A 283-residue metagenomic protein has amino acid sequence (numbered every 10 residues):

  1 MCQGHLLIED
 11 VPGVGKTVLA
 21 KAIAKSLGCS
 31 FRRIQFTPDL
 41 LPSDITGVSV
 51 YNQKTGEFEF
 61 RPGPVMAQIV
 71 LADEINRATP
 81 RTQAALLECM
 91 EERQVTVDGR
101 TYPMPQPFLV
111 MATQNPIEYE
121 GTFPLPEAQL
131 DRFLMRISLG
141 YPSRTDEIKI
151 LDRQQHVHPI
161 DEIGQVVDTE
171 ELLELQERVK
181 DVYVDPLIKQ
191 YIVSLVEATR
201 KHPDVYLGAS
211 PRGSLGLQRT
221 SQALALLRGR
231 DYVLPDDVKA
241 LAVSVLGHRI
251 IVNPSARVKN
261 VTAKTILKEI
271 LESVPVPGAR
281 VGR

Functional and structural regions predicted by a protein language model:
M1-Q3, V11-P12, P62-V65, Y102-M104: Phosphate-binding P-loop
M1-T37: Walker A/P-loop
L6, V70, F108: Conserved beta-strand position immediately N-terminal to the Walker
D10, D73-E74, A85: Walker B catalytic acidic pair
D10-V11, I45, T113: P-loop (Walker A) phosphate-binding loop of NTP-binding proteins
S26-K54: AAA+/P-loop NTPase substrate/partner-engagement loops
N52-E57, A78, M90-V182, Q222-L227: Canonical AAA+ ATPase core
K201-R283: C-terminal engagement/docking regions of AAA+ P-loop ATPases
